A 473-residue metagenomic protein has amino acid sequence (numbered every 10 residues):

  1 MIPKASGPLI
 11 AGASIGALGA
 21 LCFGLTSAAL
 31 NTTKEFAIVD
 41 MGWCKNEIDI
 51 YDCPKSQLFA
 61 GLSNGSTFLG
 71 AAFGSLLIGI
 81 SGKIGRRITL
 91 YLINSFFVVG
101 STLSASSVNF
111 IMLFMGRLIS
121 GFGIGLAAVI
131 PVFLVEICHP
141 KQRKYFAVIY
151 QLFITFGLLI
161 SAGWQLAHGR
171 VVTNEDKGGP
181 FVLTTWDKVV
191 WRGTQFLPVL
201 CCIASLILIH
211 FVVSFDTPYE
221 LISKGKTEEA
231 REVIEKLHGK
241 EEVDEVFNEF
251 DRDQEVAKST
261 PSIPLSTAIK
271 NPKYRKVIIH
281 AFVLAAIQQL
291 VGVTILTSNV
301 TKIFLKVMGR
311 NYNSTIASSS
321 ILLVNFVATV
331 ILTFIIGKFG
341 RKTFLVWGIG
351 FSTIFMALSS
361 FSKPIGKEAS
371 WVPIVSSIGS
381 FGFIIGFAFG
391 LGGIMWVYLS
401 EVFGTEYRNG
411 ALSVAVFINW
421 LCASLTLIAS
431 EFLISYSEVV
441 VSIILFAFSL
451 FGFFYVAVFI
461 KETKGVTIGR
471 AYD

Functional and structural regions predicted by a protein language model:
M1-E228, E232-E235, A257-D473: Alpha-helical transmembrane bundle of multi-pass membrane proteins
L237-K240: Short helix/loop segments within enzyme catalytic domains that coordinate or immediately flank catalytic cofactors
V243-E255: Short, well-structured alpha-helical segments
